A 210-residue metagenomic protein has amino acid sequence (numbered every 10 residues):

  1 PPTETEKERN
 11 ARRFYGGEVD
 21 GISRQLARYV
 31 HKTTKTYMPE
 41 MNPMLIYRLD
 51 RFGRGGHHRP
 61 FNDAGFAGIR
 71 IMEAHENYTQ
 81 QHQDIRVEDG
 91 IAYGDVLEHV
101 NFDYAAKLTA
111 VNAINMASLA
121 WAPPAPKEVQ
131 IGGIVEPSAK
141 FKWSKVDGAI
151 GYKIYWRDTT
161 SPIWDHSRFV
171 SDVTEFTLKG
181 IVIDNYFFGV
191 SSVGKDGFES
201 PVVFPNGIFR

Functional and structural regions predicted by a protein language model:
P1-A125: Active-site-adjacent substrate-binding region of metalloamidase/peptidase-like peptide-processing proteins
S118-A139: Short, compositionally biased P/S/T/A/G/V-rich stretches that sit at domain boundaries
I131, W143, F176-K179: Hydrophobic core positions of the immunoglobulin-like beta-sandwich fold
P137-A149: Conserved aromatic anchor
Y152-Y155: Short beta-strand elements bearing conserved aromatic residues within extracellular beta-rich modules
H166-V173: Short beta-strand segments within Ig-like beta-sandwich modules, predominantly Fibronectin type-III
F176-S200: Beta-strand-rich modules
F198-I208: Edge beta-strands of extracellular beta-sandwich domains
